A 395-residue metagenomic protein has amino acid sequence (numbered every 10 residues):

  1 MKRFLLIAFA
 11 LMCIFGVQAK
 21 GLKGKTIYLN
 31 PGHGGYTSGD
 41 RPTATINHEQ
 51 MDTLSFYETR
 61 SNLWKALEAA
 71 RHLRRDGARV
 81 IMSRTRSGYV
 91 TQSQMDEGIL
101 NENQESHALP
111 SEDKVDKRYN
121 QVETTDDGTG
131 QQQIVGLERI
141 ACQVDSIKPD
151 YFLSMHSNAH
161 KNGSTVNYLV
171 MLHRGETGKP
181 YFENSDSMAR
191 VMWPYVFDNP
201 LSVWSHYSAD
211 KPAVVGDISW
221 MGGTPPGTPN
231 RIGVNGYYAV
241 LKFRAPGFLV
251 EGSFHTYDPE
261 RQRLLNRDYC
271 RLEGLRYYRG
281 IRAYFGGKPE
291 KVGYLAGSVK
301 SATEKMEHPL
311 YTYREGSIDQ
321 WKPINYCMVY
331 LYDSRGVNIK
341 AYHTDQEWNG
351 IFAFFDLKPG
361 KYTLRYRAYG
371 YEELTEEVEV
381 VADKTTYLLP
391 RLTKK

Functional and structural regions predicted by a protein language model:
R3-L5, F15-K395: Catalytic-site microenvironment of enzymes that process N-acetyl-hexosamine-containing cell-wall polysaccharides
L11-M12: Repetitive helical segments and hydrophobic/amphipathic motifs
